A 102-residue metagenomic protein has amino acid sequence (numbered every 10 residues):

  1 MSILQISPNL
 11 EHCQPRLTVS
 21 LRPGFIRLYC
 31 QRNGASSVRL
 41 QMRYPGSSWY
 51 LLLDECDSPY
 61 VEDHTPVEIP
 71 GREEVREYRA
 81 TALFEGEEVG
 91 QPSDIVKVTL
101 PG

Functional and structural regions predicted by a protein language model:
I3-G102: Low-complexity, Ser/Thr/Pro-rich intrinsically disordered linker/stalk segments at domain junctions
